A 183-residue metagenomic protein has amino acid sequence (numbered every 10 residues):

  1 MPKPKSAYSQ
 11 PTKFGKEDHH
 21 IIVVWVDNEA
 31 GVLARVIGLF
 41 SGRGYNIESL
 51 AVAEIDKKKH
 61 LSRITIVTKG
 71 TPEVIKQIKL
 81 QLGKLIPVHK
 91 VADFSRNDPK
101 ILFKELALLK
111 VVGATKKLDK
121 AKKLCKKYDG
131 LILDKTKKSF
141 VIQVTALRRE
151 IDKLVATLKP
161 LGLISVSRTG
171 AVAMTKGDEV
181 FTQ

Functional and structural regions predicted by a protein language model:
M1-S62, K69-Q183: Long, contiguous binding/interaction regions
